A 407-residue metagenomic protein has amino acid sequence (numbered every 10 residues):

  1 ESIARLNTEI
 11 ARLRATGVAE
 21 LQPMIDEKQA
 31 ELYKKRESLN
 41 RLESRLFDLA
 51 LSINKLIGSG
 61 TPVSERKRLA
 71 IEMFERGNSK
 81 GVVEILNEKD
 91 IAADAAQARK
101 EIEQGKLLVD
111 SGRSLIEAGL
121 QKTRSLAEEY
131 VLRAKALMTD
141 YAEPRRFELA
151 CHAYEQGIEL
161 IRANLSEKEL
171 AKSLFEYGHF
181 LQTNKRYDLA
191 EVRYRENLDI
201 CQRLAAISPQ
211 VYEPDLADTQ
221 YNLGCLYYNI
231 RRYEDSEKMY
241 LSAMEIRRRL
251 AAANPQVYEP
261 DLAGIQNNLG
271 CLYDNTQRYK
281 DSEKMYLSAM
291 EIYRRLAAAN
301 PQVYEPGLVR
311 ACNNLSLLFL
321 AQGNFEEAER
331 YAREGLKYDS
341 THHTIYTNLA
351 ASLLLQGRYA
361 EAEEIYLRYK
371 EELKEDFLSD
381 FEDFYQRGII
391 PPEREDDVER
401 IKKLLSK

Functional and structural regions predicted by a protein language model:
I53-G58, A95-E101, S114-R124, I158-E169 (+3 more regions): Flexible helix-coil transition and linker loops at the boundaries of alpha-helical arrays
K89-A92, Y240, Y286, M290 (+3 more regions): TPR/TPR-like (Sel1-like) alpha-helical repeat modules
E128-T139, K168-T183, P214-N229, P260-N275 (+2 more regions): Conserved alpha-helical positions within TPR/SEL1-like repeat arrays
Q202-L308: Thr-biased low-complexity repeat/linker tracts and other Thr-enriched repetitive architectures
E371-K407: Terminal, low-structured helical/coil segments at or just beyond the last alpha-helical repeat
